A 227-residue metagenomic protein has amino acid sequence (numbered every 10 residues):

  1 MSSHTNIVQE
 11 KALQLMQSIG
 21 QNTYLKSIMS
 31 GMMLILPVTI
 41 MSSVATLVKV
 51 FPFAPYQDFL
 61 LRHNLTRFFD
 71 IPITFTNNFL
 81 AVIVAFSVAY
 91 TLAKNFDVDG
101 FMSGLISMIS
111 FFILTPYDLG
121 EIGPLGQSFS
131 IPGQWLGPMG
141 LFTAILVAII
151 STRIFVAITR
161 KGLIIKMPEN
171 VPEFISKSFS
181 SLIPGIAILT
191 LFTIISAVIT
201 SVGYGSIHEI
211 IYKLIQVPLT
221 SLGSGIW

Functional and structural regions predicted by a protein language model:
S2-T39, Q57, L61, L65-W227: Signature of multi-pass transmembrane helix bundles
I40-V44, V48: Hydrophobic alpha-helical transmembrane segments of multi-pass membrane transport/permease proteins
V50-A54, D58: Glycine/proline-enriched, intrinsically flexible loops and inter-domain linkers
